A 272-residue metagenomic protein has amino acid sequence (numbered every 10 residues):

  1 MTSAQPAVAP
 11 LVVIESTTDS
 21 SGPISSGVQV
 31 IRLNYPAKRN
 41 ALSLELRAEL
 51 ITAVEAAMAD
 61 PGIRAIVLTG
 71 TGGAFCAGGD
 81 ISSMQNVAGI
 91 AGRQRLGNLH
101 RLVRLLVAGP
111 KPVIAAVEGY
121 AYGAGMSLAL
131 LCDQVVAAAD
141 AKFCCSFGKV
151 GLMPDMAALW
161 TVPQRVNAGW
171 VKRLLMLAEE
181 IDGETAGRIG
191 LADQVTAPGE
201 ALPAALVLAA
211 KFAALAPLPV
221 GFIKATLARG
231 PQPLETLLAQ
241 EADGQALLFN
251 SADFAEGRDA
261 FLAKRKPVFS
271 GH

Functional and structural regions predicted by a protein language model:
M1-T71, R104: Conserved CoA-thioester-binding segment of acyl-CoA-metabolizing enzymes
M1-V13, D259-H272: Terminal low-complexity tails and localization/encapsulation signals of metabolic enzymes
I31, Y35, L50, L68 (+7 more regions): Terminal peptide-recognition signature
N34, N40, G70-G72, G78-D80 (+4 more regions): Conserved phosphate-binding and hydrolysis motifs of nucleotide-dependent enzymes
G70-L105, A121, K149, Q232-P233: Glycine- (often His-adjacent) and acidic-residue-rich active-site loop that binds/positions the CoA thioester
R104-L218, A242-A246, S251-D259, A263-R265 (+1 more regions): Crotonase-fold acyl-CoA enzyme core
K224-P233: Short, charged, surface-exposed hinge/linker loops at domain edges that act as mobile lids or interdomain connectors
